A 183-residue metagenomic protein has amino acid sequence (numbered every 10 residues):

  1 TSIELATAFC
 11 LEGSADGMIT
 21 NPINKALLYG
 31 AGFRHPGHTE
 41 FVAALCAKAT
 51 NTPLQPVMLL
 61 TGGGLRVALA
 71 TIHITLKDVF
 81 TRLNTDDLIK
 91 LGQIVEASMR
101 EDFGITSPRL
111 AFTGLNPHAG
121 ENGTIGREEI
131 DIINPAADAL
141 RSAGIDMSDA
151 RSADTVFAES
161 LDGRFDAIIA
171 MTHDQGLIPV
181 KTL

Functional and structural regions predicted by a protein language model:
T1-I130, N134-L183: Anion-binding alpha/beta catalytic cores of soluble intermediary-metabolism enzymes, centered on
